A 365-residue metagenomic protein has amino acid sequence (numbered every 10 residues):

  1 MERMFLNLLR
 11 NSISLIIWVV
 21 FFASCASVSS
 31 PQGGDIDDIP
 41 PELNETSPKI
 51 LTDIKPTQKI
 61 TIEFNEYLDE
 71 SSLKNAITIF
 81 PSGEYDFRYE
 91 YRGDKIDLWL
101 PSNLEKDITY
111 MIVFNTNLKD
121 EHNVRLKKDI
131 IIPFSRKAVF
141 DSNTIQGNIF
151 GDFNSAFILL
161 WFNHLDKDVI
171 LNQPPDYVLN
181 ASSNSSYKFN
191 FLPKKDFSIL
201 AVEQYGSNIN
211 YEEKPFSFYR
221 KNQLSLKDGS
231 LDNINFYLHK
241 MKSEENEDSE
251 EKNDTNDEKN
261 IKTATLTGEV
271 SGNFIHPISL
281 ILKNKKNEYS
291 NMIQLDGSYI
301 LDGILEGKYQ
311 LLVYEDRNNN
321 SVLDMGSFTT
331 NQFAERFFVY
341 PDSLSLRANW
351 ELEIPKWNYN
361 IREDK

Functional and structural regions predicted by a protein language model:
E2-L15: Bacterial N-terminal signal peptides that target proteins for export
F21-S24: C-terminal motif of bacterial Sec signal peptides marking the signal peptidase cleavage site
A26-F191, D196-L200, E213-Y219, S225 (+2 more regions): Acidic, low-complexity Ser/Thr/Gly/Pro-rich repeat segments typical of extracellular/periplasmic and surface-exposed
I108, K195-G206, G307-N318: A short, solvent-exposed beta-strand micro-motif common in secreted/extracellular proteins
K128-D129, Q204-K242, R317-K356: Structured interaction patches on ligand/partner-binding surfaces of diverse proteins
R136-F140, N233-S243, K252-A264, W350-K356: Conserved "repeat-terminator" motif of extracellular CCP/Sushi domains
N148-I158, E258-T263, T267-I278: Structural motif
N291-G307, V313, N318: Intrinsically disordered, low-complexity segments enriched in Gly and acidic/Ser/Thr residues that form flexible
